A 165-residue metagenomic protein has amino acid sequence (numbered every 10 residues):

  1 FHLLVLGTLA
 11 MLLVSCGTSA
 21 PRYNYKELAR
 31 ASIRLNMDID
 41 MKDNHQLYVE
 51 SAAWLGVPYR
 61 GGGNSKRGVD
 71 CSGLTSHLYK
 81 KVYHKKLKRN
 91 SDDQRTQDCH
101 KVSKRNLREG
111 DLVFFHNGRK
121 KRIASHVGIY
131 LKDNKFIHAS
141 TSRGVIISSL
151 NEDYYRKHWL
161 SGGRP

Functional and structural regions predicted by a protein language model:
F1-V5: Bacterial N-terminal signal peptides that target proteins for export
L12-S15: C-terminal motif of bacterial Sec signal peptides marking the signal peptidase cleavage site
G17-I39, D43, K101-S103, I123-H126 (+1 more regions): Aromatic- and glycine-rich peptidoglycan recognition patches
R34-L35, P58-E109: Catalytic cysteine-centered active-site loop
N44-Y48, A52, S72-S76, L107 (+1 more regions): Extracytoplasmic/secreted envelope proteins and their assembly/folding machinery, especially bacterial periplasmic
L47-V57, K81-L87, W159-L160, R164-P165: Gly/Pro-biased beta-strand-loop elements
